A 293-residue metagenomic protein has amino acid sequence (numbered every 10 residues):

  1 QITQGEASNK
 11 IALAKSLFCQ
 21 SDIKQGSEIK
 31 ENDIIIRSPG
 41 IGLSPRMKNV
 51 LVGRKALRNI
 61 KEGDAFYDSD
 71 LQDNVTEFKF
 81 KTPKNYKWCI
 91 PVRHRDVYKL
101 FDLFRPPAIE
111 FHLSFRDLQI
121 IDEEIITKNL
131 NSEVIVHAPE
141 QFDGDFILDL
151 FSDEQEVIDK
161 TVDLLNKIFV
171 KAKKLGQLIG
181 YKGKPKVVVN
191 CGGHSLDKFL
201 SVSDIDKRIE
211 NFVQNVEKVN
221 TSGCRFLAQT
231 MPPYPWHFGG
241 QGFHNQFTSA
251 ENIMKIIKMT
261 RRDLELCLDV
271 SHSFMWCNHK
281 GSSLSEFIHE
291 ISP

Functional and structural regions predicted by a protein language model:
Q1-D96: Catalytic cores and adjacent flexible loops of soluble metabolic enzymes that perform enolate/carbanion chemistry on
G26, G63, H137, T161 (+2 more regions): Conserved, mostly hydrophobic/aromatic
I34, P91-R95, H112-R116, P139-Q141 (+3 more regions): Active-site beta-loop-alpha junctions enriched in small/polar residues
D73-V170, R262-L264: N-terminal pre-domain/capping segments
N85-C89, P106-E110, N131-I135, K182-V188 (+4 more regions): Structural preference for beta-strand elements that scaffold enzyme active sites
I126-L130, N220, H289-P293: Short, conserved loop/helix-junction motifs that constitute active-site signature segments in enzyme catalytic cores
S152-E265, M275: Active-site acidic/histidine proton-transfer and metal-coordination neighborhood in alpha/beta enzyme cores
M275-P293: A short alpha/beta connector and helix-capping loop motif
